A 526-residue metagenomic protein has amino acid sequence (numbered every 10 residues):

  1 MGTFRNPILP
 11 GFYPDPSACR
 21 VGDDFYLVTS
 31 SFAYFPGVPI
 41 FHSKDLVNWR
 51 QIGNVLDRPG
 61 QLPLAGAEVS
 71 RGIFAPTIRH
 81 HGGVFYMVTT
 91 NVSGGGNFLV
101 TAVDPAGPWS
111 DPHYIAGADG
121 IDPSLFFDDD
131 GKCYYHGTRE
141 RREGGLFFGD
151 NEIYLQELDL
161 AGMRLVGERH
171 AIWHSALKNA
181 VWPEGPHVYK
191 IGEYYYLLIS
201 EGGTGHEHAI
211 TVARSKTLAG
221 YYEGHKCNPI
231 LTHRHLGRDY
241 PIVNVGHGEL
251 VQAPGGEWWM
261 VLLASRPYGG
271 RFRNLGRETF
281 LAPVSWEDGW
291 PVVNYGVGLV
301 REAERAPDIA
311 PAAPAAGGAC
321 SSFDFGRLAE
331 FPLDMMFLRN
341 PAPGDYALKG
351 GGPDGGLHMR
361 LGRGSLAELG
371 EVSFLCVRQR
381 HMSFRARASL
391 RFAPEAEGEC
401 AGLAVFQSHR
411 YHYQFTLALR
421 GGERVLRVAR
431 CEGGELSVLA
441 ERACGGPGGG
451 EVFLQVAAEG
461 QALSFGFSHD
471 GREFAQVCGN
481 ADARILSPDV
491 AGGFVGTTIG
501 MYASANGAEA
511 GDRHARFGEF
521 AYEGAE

Functional and structural regions predicted by a protein language model:
M1-E526: Carbohydrate-active catalytic/glycan-binding domains of CAZyme proteins, especially the secreted or lumenal ectodomains
